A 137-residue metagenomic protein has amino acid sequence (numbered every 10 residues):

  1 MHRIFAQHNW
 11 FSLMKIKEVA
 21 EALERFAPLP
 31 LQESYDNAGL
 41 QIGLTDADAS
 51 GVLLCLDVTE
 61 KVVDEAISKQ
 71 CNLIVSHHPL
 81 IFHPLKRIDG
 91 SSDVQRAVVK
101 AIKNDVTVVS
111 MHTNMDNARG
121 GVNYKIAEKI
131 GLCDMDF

Functional and structural regions predicted by a protein language model:
H2-F137: Hydrophobic structural segments
